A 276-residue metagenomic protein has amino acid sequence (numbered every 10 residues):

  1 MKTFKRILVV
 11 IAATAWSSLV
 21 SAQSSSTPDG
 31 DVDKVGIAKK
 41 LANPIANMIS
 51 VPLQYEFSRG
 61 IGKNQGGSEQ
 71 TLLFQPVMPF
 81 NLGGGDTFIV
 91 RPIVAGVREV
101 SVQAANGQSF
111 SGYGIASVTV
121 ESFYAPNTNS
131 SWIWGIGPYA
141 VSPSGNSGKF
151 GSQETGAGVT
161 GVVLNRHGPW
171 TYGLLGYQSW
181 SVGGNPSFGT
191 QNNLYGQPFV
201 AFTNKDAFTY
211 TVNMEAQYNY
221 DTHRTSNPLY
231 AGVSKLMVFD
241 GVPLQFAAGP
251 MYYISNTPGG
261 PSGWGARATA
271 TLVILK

Functional and structural regions predicted by a protein language model:
M1-K34, A38: Cleavable N-terminal export/targeting peptides
S24-K276: Transmembrane beta-barrel domains of Gram-negative outer membranes and organellar outer membranes
